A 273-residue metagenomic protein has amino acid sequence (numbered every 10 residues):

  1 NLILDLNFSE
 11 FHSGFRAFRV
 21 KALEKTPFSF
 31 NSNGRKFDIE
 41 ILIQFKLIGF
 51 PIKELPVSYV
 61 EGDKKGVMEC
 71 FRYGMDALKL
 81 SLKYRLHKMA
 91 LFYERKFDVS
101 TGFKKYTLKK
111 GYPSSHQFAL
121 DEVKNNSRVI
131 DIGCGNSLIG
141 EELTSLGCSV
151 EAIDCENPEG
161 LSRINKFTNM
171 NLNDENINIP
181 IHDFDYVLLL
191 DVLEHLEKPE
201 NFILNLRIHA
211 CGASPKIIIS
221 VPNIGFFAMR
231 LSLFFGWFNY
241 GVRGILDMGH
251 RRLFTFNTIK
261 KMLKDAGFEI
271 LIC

Functional and structural regions predicted by a protein language model:
N1-R35, G62-R72, L78, F226-G236 (+1 more regions): Acceptor/aglycone-binding surface of glycosyltransferases and processive sugar-polymer synthases
L2-N7, S29-P113, A119-V123: Hydrophobic helical membrane-anchoring modules
F11, F15, P113-S114, L138 (+4 more regions): S-adenosyl-L-methionine-dependent methyltransferase catalytic module, highlighting the catalytic core
H12, K21, K36, E40-L42 (+4 more regions): Active-site phosphate/pyrophosphate-handling residues
F50, C148, F268: Short phosphate-binding/catalytic loops that engage adenosine nucleotides
F50, S127, P215: Nucleotide donor/acceptor-binding cores
M89-H182, Y186, E200-I203, I219 (+2 more regions): Conserved N-terminal segment of class I S-adenosyl-L-methionine
D191-H195: Short catalytic micro-motifs in class I SAM-dependent methyltransferases
